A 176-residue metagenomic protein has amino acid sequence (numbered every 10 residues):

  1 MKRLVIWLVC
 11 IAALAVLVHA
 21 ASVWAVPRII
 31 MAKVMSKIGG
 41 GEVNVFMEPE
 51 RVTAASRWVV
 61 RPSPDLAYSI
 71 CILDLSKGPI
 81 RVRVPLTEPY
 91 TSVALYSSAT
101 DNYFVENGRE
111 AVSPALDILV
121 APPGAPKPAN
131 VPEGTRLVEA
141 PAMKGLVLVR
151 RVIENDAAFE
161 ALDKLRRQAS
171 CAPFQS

Functional and structural regions predicted by a protein language model:
M1-S176: A compositional/structural signature for long, glycine/proline-rich flexible linkers and loops on extracytoplasmic
